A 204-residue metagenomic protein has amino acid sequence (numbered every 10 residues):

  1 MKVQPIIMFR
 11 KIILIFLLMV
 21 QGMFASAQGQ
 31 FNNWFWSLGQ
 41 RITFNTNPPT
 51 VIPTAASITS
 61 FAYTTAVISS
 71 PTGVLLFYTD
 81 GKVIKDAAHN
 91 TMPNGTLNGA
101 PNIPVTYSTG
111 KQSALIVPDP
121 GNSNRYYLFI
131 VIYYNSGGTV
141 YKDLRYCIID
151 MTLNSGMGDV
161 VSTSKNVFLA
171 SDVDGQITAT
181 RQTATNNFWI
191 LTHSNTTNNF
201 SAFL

Functional and structural regions predicted by a protein language model:
M1-N32: Bacterial Sec-dependent N-terminal signal peptides
L18, Y141-L144, T185, N195: Residues forming well-ordered secondary-structure scaffolds
G29-G110, P118-G121, V131-R145, I149-V160: Beta-propeller domains
V67, A114-I116, I177-T180: Hydrophobic core register within WD40 beta-propeller blades
T72-G73, S123-Y126, T185-F188: Short coil/turn segments that connect the beta-strands within blades of beta-propeller domains
F77, L128-I130, I190-T192: Conserved beta-strand element within WD40/beta-propeller blades
A114, Y126, L144: A broad, low-specificity signal marking well-ordered, structured residues that form hydrophobic/aromatic
V161-L204: Aromatic- and glycine-enriched pocket-lining scaffold segments that form the walls of small-molecule binding clefts
